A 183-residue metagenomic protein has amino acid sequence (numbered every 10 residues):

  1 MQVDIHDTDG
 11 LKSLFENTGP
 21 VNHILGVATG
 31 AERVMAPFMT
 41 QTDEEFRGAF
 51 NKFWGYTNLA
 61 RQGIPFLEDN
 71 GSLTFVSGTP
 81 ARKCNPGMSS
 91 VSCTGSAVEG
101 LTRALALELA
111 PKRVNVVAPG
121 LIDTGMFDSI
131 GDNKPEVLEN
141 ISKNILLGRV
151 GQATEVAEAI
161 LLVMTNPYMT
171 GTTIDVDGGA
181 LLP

Functional and structural regions predicted by a protein language model:
M1-D9: Rossmann-fold cofactor-recognition segment
V21-G30, F75, N115-V116: Rossmann-fold scaffold of SDR-type NAD(P)-dependent oxidoreductases
T29-E44, D128: Conserved mid-core segment of classical short-chain dehydrogenase/reductases
P37-Q41, E45-L59, F66-A110, L121-I122 (+1 more regions): Catalytic loop of short-chain dehydrogenase/reductase
E99, E108-D123, M169-V176: Conserved Rossmann-fold SDR core element
V116, P135-L138, L147-A157: Conserved loop-to-helix N-cap of the C-terminal "lid" that shapes the substrate pocket in Rossmann-like
I122-N144: A glycine/serine/threonine-rich, flexible loop-to-helix segment that serves as the NAD(P) cofactor-binding "lid"
R149-V176, L181: C-terminal substrate-recognition "lid" of short-chain dehydrogenase/reductases
